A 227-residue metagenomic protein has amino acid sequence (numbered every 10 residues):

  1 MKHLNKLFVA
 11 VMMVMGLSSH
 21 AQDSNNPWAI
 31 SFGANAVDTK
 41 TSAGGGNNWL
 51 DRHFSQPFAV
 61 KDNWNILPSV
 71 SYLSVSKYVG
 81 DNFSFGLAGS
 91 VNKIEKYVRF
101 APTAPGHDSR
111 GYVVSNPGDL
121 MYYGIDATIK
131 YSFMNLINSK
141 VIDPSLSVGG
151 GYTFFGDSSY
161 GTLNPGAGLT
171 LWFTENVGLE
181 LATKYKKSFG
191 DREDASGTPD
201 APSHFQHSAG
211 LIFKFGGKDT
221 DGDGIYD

Functional and structural regions predicted by a protein language model:
A21-P27, N82, M134-D143, S159 (+2 more regions): Short loop/turn motifs that connect adjacent beta-strands in outer-membrane beta-barrel proteins
A21-S74: Short glycine/proline- and aromatic-enriched beta-strand/turn motifs that initiate or cap beta-hairpins
N26, L67-S71, D119-I125, I142 (+2 more regions): Residues that define the transmembrane beta-barrel architecture of outer-membrane proteins
A29-S31, S203-D223: Outer-membrane beta-barrel "beta-signal"
F32, L73-K77, I125-Y131, V148-Y152 (+4 more regions): Residues on the lipid-exposed face of transmembrane beta-strands in outer-membrane beta-barrel proteins
A34-K40, V91-E95, F133, G150-G156 (+2 more regions): Transmembrane beta-strands of outer-membrane beta-barrel pores
S42-W49, V98-A104, D157-L163, D191-T198 (+1 more regions): Outer-membrane beta-barrel translocator domains and adjoining extracellular loop/strand segments of Gram-negative
K77-Y160: Gram-negative (and chloroplast) outer-membrane scaffold detector with strong preference for beta-barrel transmembrane
